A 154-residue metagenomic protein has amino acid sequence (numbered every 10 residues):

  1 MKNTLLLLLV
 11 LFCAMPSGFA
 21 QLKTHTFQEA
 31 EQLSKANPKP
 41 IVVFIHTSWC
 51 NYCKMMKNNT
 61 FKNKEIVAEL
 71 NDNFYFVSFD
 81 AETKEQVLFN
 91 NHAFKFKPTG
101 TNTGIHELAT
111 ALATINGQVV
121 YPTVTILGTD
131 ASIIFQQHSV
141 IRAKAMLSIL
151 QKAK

Functional and structural regions predicted by a protein language model:
M1-L22: Bacterial Sec-dependent N-terminal signal peptides
G18-L33: N-terminal "domain-start" segment that seeds a small globular fold
F27-E29, K64-I66, N71-I133, K152-A153: Thioredoxin-like thiol-disulfide oxidoreductase module
N37-N51: Short active-site neighborhood of thiol/selenol oxidoreductases, capturing the structured segment around
T47-F61: Conserved redox-active cysteine motifs that mediate thiol-disulfide chemistry, especially di-cysteine Cys-X(1-2)-Cys
I126, V140, I149: Charged phosphate-binding loop/patch that engages nucleotide di/tri-phosphates or the phosphate backbone of nucleic
F135-I141: Short, exposed beta-strand-loop hairpins at the edges of beta-sheets in extracellular/periplasmic proteins
